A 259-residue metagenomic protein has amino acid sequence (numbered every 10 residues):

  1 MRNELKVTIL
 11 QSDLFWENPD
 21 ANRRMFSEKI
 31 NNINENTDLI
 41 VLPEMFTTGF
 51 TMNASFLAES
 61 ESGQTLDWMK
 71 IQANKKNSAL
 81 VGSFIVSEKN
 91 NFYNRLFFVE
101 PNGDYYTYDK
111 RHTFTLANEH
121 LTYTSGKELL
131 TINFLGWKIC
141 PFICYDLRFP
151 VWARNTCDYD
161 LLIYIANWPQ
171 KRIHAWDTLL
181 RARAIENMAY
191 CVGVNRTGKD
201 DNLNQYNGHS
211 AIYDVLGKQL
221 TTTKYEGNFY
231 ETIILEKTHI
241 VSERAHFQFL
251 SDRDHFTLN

Functional and structural regions predicted by a protein language model:
M1-L39, I163: N-terminal active-site segment of His-dependent metallophosphoesterases
M1-T8, T131-C140, L161: Beta-strand-turn-beta hairpins that frame and shape the catalytic cleft of phosphate-ester-processing enzymes
P19-D20, S27-P101, P169-R183, A189: Cys-nucleophile CN-hydrolase/nitrilase-fold catalytic domain and related Cys-dependent amidase chemistry that acts on
I40-V41, W137-I143, I163-Y164, V192: Short hydrophobic-aromatic micro-motifs
Q64-V81, R148-N228: CN hydrolase (nitrilase-like) catalytic-core segments centered on the catalytic cysteine and neighboring Lys/Glu
G82-F84, R95-F98, L130, S210-I212 (+1 more regions): Short beta-strand scaffold segments in enzyme catalytic cores
S87-C157, K171-T178, H239-L250: Active-site catalytic loop in hydrolytic enzyme cores
Y206-N259: Long hydrophobic alpha-helical segments typical of transmembrane helices together with their membrane-interfacial
